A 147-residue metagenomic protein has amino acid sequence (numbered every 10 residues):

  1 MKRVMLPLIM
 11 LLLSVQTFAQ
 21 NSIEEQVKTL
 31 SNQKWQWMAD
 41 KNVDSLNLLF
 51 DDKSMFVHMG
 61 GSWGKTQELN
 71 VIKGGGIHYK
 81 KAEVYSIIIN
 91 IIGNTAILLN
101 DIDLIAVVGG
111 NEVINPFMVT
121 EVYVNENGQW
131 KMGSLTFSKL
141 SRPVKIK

Functional and structural regions predicted by a protein language model:
V4-V15: Sec-dependent N-terminal signal peptides
P7, Q20-L48, K53-K147: A beta-strand edge to alpha-helix "cap/lid" segment located at domain peripheries
